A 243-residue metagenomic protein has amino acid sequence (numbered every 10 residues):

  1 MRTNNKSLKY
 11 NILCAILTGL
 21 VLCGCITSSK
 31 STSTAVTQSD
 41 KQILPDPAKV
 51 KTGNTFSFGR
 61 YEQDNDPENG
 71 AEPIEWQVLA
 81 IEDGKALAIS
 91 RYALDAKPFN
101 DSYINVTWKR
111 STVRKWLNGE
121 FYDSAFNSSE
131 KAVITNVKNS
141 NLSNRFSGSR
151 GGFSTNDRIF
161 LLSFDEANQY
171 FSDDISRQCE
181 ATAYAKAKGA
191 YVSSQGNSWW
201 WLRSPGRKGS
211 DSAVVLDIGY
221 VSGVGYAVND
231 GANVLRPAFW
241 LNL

Functional and structural regions predicted by a protein language model:
T3, G24-S29: Compositionally biased, low-complexity segments
T3-L13: Bacterial N-terminal signal peptides that target proteins for export
N11-C14, S31, E82: Generic signature of intrinsically disordered, low-complexity, basic-rich segments and short cationic peptides
C14-C23: Bacterial N-terminal signal peptides
I26-S28, A35-L243: Collagenous Gly-X-Y triple-helix signature in extracellular proteins
